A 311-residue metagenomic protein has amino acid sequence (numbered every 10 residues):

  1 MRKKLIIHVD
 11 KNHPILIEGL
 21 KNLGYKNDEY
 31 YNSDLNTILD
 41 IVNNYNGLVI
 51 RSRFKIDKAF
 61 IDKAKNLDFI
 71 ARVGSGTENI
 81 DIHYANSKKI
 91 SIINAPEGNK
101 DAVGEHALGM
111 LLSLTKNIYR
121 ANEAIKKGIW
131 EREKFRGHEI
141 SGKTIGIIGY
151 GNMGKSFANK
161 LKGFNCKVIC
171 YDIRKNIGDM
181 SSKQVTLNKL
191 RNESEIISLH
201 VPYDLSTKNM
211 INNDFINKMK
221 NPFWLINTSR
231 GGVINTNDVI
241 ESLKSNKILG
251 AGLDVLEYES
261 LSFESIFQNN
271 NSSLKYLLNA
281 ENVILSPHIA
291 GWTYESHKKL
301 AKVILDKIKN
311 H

Functional and structural regions predicted by a protein language model:
M1-Y45, N165: N-terminal glycine-/charge-rich "phosphate-binding" loop or analogous flexible N-terminal tail
H8, G47-N122, L225: Phosphate/diphosphate ligand-binding glycine-rich loop within oxidoreductases
I15, F135-N221: Rossmann-like dinucleotide/phosphate-binding beta-alpha-beta segment
D40-I41, F60-K63, K189-E193, F215 (+1 more regions): Structural alpha-helical scaffold elements that stabilize or flank donor/cofactor-binding regions in carbohydrate
Y45, A64-L67, E193-S194, M219-P222: An anion/phosphate-binding loop that grips the pyrophosphate of nucleotide cofactors and donors
N46-G47, F69, I196, W224 (+2 more regions): Short, Asp-centered acidic motifs that coordinate Mg2+ and/or phosphate in catalytic or ligand-binding sites
R53, S75, E195, H200-Y203 (+2 more regions): Short glycine-/small-residue-rich Rossmann-like dinucleotide-binding loops
P222-L225, S229-H311: Rossmann-like dinucleotide-binding domain for NAD(H)/NADP(H)
